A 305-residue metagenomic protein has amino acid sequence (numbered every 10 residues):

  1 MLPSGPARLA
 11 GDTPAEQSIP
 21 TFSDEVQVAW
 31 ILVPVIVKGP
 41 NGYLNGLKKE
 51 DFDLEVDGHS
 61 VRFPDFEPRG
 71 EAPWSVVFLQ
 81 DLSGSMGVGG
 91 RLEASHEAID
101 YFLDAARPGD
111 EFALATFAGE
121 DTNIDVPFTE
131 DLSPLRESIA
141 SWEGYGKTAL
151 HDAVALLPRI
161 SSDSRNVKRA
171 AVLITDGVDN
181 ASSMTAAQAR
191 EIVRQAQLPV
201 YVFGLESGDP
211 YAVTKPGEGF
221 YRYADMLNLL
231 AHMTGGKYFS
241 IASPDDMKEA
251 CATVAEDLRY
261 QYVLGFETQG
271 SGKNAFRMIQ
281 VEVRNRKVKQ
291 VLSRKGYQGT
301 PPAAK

Functional and structural regions predicted by a protein language model:
L2-K305: Scaffold/interface architecture of coatomer-like assemblies
